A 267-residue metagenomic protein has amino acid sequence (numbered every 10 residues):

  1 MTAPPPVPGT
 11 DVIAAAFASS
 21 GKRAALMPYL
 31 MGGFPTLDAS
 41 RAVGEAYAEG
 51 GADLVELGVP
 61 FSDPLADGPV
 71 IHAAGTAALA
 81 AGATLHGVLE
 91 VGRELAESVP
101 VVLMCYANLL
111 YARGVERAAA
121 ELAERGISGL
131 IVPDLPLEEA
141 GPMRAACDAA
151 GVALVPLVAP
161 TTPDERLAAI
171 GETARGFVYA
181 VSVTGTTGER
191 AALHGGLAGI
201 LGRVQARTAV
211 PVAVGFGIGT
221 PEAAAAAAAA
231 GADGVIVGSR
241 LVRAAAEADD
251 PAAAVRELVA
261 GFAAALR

Functional and structural regions predicted by a protein language model:
M1-P4, G202-A213, G219-R267: Alpha/beta catalytic cores of nucleotide-metabolism and tRNA/nucleoside-modifying enzymes
M1-Y29, G92-R93, G202, R267: N-terminal amphipathic alpha-helix/helix-capping segment at the start of soluble metabolic enzymes
P4-P6, V43, A48, L54 (+2 more regions): Active-site beta->alpha loop and helix N-cap motifs at the rims of alpha/beta catalytic domains
G21-M27, A96-Y106, C147-V158, Q205-G215: Short beta-strand/loop segments at the ligand-binding rim of alpha/beta enzyme cores
L37-A48, T162-E172, V214, I218-V235: Catalytic cores of alpha/beta
A52-P64, R125-I131, P136-E139, V178-G188 (+2 more regions): Glycine-rich phosphate-binding active-site loops on the catalytic face of alpha/beta enzymes
I71-A73, L79-A81, L157, L167-A206 (+1 more regions): Glycine/Thr-rich beta-alpha phosphate-binding loop at enzyme active sites
A80-A83, L103, G126-E139, A153-T162 (+3 more regions): Catalytic beta/alpha-barrel core
